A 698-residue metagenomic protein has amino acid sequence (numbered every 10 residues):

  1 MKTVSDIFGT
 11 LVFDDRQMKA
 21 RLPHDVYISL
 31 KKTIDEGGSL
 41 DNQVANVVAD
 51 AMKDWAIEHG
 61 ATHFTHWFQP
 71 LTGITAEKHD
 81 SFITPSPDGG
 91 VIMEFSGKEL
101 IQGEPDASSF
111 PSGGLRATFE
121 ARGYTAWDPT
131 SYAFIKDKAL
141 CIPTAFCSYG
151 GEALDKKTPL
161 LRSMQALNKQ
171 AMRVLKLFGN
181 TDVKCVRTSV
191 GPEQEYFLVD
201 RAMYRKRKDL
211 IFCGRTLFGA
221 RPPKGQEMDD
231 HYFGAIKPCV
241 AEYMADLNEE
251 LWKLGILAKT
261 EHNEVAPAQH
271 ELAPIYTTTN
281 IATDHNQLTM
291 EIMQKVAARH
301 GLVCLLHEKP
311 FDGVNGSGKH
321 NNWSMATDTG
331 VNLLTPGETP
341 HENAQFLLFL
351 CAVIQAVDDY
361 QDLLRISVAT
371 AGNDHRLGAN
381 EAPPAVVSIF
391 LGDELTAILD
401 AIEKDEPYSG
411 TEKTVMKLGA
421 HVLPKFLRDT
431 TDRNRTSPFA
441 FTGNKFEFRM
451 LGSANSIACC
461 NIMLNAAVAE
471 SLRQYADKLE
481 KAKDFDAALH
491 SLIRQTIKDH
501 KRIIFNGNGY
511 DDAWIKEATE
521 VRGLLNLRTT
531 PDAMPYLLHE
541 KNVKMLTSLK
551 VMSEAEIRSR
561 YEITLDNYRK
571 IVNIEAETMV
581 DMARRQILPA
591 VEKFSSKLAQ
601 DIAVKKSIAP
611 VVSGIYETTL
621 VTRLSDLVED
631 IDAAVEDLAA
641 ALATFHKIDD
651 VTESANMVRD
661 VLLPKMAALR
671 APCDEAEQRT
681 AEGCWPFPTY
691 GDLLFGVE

Functional and structural regions predicted by a protein language model:
M1-R16, Q165, K169, R173-K176: Flexible inter-domain linker/hinge segments
T3-D14, T33-D35, E152, P223-Y232: Gly-rich Lys/Arg/Thr-decorated short loops/hinges at beta-loop-alpha junctions or inter-strand turns that position
F8-E120: Active-site core of metal-dependent hydrolases
V44, F68, S96, P274 (+5 more regions): Active-site proximal loops enriched in glycine and acidic residues that flank catalytic Cys/His/Asp and coordinate
V44-V48, F68-P70, K98-E99, F146 (+4 more regions): Active-site-proximal loop/turn and secondary-structure-junction residues that shape catalytic pockets, frequently
G73-G89, S108, R207, G214-T216 (+4 more regions): Short linear, low-complexity motifs centered on an aromatic residue
E120-L306, N315-G318, M325-E562: Glycine-rich, acidic/polar active-site loops that bind/position phosphate-bearing ligands
I493, D499-E698: C-terminal amphipathic alpha-helical interaction region
